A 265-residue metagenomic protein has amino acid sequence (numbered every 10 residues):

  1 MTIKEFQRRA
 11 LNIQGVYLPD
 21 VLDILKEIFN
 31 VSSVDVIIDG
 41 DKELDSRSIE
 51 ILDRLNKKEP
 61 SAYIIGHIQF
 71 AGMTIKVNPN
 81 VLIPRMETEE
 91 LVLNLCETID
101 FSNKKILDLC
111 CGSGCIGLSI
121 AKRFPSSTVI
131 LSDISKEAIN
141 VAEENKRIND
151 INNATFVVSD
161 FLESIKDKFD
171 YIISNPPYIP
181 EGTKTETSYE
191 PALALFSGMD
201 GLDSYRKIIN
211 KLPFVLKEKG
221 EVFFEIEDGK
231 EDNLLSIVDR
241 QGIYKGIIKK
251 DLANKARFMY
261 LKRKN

Functional and structural regions predicted by a protein language model:
M1-I65: N-terminal auxiliary segments of SAM/dcSAM-dependent transferases
G15-L18, K42-D45, L82-M86, G198-L202 (+1 more regions): Short, solvent-exposed loop/helix junctions and linker helices that flank or host conserved functional motifs
I37-D41, H67-M73, E190: Short linear capping/connector segments at secondary-structure termini
D41-S46, E97-K105, S126, E163-K166 (+1 more regions): Short, glycine- and charge-enriched coil/turn segments that flank and shape catalytic ligand pockets
E50-F124, V129-E144, N254, Y260: SAM-dependent Rossmann-like transferase core, predominantly class I methyltransferases with a strong bias toward
S126-T128, I134-K264: S-adenosylmethionine
